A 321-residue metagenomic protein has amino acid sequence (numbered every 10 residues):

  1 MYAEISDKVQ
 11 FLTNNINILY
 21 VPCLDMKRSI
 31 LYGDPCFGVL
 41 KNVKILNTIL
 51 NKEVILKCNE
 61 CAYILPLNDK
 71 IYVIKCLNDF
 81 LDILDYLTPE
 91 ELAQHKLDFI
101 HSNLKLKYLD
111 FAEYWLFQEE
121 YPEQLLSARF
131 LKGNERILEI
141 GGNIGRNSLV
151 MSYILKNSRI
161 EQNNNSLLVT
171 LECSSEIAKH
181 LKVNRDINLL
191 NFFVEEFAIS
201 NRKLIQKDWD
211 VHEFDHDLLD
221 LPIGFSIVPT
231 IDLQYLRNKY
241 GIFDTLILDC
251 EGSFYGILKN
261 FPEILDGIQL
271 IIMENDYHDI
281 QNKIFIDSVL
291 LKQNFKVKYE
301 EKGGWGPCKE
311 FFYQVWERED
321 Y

Functional and structural regions predicted by a protein language model:
M1-D79: Extracellular, modular beta-sheet/disulfide-rich ectodomains of secreted and cell-surface proteins
I74-Y321: Phosphate/nucleotide-binding beta-alpha loop and adjacent structural elements of enzyme active sites
